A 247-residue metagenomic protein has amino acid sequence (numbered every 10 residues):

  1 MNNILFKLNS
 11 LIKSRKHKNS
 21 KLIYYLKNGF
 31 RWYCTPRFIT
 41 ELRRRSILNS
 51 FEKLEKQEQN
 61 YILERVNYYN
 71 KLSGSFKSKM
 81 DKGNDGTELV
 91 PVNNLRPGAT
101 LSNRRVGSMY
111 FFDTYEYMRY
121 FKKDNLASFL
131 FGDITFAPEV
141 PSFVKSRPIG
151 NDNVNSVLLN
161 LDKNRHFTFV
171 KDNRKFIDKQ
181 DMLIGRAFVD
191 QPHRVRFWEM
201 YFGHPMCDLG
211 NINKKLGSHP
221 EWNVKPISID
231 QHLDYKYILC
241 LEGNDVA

Functional and structural regions predicted by a protein language model:
N2-A247: Nucleotide-sugar donor-binding catalytic core of glycosyltransferases
